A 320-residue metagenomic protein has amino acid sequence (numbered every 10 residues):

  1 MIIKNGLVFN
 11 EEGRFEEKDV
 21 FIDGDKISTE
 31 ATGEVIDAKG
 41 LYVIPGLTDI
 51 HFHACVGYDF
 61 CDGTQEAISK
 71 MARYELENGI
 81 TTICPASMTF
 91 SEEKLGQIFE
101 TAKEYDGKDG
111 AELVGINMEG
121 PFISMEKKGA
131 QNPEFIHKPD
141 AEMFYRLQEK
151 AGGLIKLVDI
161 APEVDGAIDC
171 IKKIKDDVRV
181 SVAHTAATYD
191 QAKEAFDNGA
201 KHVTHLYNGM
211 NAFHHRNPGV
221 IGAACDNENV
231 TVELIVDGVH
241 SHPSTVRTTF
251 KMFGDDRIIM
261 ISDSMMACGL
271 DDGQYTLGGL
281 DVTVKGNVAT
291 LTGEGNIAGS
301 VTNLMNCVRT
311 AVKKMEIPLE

Functional and structural regions predicted by a protein language model:
M1-I3, A31-S69, R73: Replace "His-x-His-based motif
M1-T32: N-terminal metal-binding scaffold of metallo-dependent hydrolase/deaminase domains
G40, H51, M118, I174 (+2 more regions): Conserved, mostly hydrophobic/aromatic
L47, A54-G63, Y74, C84-K94 (+1 more regions): Active-site loop-to-helix "anion-binding N-cap" substructures in soluble metabolic enzymes
H53, S69-I98, A111-S124, A151-E163 (+4 more regions): Divalent metal-dependent hydrolysis catalytic cores, especially in the metallo-beta-lactamase
S124-G152: Conserved phosphate-binding/catalytic loop of the ribokinase/pfkB sugar-kinase fold
Y145, E149-L270: Active-site core of metal-dependent hydrolases
G222-L234, G238, F250-S262, C268-E320: His/Asp/Glu-enriched, well-ordered alpha-helical/loop segment that forms or immediately abuts the divalent-metal
